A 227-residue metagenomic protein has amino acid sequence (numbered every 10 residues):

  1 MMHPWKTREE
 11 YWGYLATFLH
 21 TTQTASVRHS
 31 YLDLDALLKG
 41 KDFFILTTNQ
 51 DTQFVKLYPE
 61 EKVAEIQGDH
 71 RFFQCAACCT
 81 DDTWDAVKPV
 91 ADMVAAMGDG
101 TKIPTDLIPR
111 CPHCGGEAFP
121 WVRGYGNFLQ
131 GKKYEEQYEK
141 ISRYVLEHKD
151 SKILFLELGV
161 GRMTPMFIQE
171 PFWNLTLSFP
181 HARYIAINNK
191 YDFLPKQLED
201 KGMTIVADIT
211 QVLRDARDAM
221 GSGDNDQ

Functional and structural regions predicted by a protein language model:
M1-Q227: Conserved catalytic alpha/beta core of Sir2/sirtuin-type deacylases, generalized to analogous enzyme cores that bind
